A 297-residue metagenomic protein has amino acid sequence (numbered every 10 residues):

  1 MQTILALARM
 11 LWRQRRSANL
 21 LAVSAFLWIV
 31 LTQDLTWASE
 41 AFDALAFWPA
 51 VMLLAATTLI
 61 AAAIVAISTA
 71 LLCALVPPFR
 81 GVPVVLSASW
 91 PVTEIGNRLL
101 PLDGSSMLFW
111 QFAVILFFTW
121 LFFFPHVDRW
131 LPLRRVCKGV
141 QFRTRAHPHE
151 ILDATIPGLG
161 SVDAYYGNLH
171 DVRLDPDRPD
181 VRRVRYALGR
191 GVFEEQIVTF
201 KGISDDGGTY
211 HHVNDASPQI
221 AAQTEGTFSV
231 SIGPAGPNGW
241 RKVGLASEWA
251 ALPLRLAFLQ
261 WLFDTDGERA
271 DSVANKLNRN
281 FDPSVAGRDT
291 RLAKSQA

Functional and structural regions predicted by a protein language model:
M1-R9: Short, Lys/Arg-rich, polar N-terminal cytosolic tail immediately upstream of the first transmembrane signal-anchor
Q2, A62, P77-R178: Hydrophobic ligand-binding cavity/cleft-lining segments
Q2, E225, S295-A297: Soluble, non-transmembrane catalytic domains of enzymes that act on hydrophobic metabolites at membranes
L11-A66, Q111, L159-D163, H170-Q219 (+2 more regions): Glycine-rich portal/gate segments that line the openings of hydrophobic small-molecule binding cavities
R13-R15, A44-L54, A63-V84, I95-G104: Terminal single-pass membrane anchor helices
I64, L72-V85, T93-N97, D206 (+1 more regions): Beta-strand/loop substructures that line and gate deep hydrophobic ligand-binding cavities in soluble
R134-V136, D180, V192-E194, T224-G226: Residues that act as N-cap/strand-start positions at coil-to-secondary-structure junctions
G139-Q141, E195-I197, T227-S229: Well-ordered beta-strand positions in beta-sheet-rich domains
